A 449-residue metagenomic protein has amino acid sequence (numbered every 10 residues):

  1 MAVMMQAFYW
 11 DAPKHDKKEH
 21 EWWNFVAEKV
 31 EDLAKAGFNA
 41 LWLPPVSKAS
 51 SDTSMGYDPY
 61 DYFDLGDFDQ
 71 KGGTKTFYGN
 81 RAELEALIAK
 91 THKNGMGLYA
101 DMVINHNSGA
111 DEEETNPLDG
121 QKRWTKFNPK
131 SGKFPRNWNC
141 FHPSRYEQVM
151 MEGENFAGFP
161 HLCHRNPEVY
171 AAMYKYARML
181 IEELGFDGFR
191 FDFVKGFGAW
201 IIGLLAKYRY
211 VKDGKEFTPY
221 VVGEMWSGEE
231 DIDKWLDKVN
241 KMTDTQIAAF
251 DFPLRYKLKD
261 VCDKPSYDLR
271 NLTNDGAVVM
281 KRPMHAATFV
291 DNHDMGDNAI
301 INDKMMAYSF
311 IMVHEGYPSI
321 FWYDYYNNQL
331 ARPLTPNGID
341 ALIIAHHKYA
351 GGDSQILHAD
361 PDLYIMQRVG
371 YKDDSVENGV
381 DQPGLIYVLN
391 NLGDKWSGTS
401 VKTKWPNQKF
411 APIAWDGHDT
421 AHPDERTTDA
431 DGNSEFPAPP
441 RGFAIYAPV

Functional and structural regions predicted by a protein language model:
M1-F156, L162, K195-G223: Acidic/aromatic-lined carbohydrate-recognition and catalytic surfaces of CAZymes acting on diverse glycans
A2-M5, F25-D32, F38, P45-S47 (+4 more regions): Active-site-proximal helices and loops of the catalytic beta/alpha 8
Q6, G109-A172, K241-S266, Q329-D353: Glycan-binding loop/region signatures in secreted carbohydrate-active enzymes
G79, E168-A172, D303: Short secondary-structure boundary/capping elements
